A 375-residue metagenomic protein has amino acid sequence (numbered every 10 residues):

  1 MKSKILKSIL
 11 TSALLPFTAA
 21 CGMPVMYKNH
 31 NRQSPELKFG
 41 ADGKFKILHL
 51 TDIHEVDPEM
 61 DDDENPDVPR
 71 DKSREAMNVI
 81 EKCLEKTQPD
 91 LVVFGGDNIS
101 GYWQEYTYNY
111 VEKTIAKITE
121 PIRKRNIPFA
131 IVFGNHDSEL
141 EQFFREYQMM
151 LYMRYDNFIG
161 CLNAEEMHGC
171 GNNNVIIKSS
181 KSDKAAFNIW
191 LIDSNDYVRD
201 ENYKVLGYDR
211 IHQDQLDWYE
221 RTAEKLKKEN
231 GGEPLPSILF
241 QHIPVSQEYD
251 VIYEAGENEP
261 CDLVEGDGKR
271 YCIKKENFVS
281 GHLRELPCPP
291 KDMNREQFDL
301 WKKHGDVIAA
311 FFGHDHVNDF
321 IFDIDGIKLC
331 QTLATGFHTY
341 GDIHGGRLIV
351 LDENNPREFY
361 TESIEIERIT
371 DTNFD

Functional and structural regions predicted by a protein language model:
I5-G22: Hydrophobic alpha-helical topogenic segments used for membrane insertion/localization
G22-E112, K117: N-terminal active-site segment of His-dependent metallophosphoesterases
M23-N29, Q33-E36, A41, N174-K178 (+6 more regions): Binuclear metal-dependent phosphoesterase catalytic core
V25-F39, K113-G232, P260, L348-V350: Extended active-site neighborhood of metal-dependent phosphoesterases/phosphodiesterases
K44-M60, A186-D196, F240, I327-A334: Active-site-proximal beta-strand elements of phosphoester/diester hydrolases
D52, I80, V92, D97 (+5 more regions): Divalent metal-coordination and catalytic microenvironments
V56-E59, S100-W103, I131-F143, Y197-D200 (+4 more regions): Active-site environment of divalent metal-dependent phosphoester hydrolases
T87-L91, N188-W190, Y203-D315, D319: His/acidic metal-ligating clusters that form di-metal
